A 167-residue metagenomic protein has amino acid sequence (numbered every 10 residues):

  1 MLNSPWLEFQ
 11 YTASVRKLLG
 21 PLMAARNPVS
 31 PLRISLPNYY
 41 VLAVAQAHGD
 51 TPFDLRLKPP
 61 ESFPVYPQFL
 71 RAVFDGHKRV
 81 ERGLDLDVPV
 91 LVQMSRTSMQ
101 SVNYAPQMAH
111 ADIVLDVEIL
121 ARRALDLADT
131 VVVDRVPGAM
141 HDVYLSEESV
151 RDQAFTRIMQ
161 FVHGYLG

Functional and structural regions predicted by a protein language model:
M1-V65: Alpha/beta-hydrolase-fold enzymes
W6, R96-S98: Residue-level signal for short, function-critical loop segments
Y11-T12, V102-Y104, L145: Short glycine-/acidic-enriched loop or helix-start segments at secondary-structure transitions that form or flank
P31-R33, K78-D87: The feature captures the conserved acid-bearing segment of alpha/beta-hydrolase catalytic domains
E61-G83: Active-site nucleophile elbow and catalytic-triad environment of alpha/beta-hydrolase enzymes
L86, V92-M94: Short beta-strand/loop motif that positions the catalytic acidic residue of the alpha/beta-hydrolase fold
M99-R135, A139: Conserved loop-alpha-helix segment in the C-terminal half of the alpha/beta-hydrolase fold that carries the catalytic
L127-G167: Catalytic active-site module of serine/aspartate enzymes centered on a nucleophile-bearing elbow/loop
